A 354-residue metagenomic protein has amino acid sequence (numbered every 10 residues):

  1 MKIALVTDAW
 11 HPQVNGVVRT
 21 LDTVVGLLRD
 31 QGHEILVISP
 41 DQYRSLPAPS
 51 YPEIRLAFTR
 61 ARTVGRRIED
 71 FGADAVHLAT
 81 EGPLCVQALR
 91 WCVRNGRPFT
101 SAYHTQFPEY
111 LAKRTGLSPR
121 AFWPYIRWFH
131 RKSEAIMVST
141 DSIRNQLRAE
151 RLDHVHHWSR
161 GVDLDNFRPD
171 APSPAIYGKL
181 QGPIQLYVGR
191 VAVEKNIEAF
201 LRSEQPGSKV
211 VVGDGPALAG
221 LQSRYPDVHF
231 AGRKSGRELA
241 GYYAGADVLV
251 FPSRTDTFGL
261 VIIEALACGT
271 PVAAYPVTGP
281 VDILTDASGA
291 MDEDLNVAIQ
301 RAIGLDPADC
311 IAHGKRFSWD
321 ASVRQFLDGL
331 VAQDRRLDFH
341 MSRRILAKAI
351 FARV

Functional and structural regions predicted by a protein language model:
E81, R254: Aromatic "clamp/platform" in nucleotide-sugar-dependent glycosyltransferases that forms part of the donor/acceptor
P98-T100, E109-W128: Nucleotide-sugar donor phosphate/pyrophosphate-binding loop at the beta->alpha transition of glycosyltransferases
P124-D170: Donor nucleotide-sugar binding/catalytic pocket of nucleotide-sugar-dependent glycosyltransferases
H130, G241-A246, F326: Short alpha-helical donor nucleotide-sugar binding micro-motif in glycosyltransferases
I176-V210: Conserved donor-binding/catalytic core segment of Leloir-type glycosyltransferases
A219-E238: Nucleotide-activated donor-binding/catalytic signature segment of Leloir-type glycosyltransferases, i.e., the conserved
I262, A267, P271-A274: Short hydrophobic beta-strand element within catalytic cores of glycosyltransferases and related nucleotide-activated
G304-A347, F351: A charged, aromatic-enriched C-terminal amphipathic alpha-helix characteristic of glycosyltransferases across folds
